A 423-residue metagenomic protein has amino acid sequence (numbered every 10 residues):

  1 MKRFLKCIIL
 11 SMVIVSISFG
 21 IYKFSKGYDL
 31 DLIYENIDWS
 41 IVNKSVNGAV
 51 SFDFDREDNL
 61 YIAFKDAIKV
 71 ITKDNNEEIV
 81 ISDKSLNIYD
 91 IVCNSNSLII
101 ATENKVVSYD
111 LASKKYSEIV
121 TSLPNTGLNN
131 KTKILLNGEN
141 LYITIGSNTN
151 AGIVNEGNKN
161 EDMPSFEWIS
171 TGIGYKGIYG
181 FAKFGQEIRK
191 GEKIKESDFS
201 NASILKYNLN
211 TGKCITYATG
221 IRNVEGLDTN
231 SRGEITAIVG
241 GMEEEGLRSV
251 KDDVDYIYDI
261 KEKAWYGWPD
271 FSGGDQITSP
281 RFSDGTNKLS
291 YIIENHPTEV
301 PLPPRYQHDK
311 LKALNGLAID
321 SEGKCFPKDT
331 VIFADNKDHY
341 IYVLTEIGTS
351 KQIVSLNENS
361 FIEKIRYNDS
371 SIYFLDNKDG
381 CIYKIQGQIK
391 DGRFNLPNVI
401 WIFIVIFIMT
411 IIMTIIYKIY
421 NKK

Functional and structural regions predicted by a protein language model:
G27-L32, S147-I215, R222-N223, D228-L344 (+4 more regions): Beta-propeller domain segments
Y34-N47, V80-S85, V120-T126, T216-G220 (+2 more regions): Surface loop/turn motifs at the tips and blade-to-blade linkers of beta-strand repeat domains
S40-K69, N87, D309-G323, F333: Beta-strand-rich domains and repeat architectures in extracellular enzymes and scaffolds, especially beta-propellers
G48, N87, L128-N130, S200 (+4 more regions): Beta-rich catalytic cores
F52, I91, I134, V224-L227 (+2 more regions): Hydrophobic core register within WD40 beta-propeller blades
D74-E103, L123-T126: Blade-loop segments of beta-propeller domains
S113-N137, T144-N150, E156-G172: Asp-box/WD-like beta-propeller blade repeats and closely related beta-sheet repeat scaffolds
K390-K423: C-terminal single-pass membrane-anchor helix
